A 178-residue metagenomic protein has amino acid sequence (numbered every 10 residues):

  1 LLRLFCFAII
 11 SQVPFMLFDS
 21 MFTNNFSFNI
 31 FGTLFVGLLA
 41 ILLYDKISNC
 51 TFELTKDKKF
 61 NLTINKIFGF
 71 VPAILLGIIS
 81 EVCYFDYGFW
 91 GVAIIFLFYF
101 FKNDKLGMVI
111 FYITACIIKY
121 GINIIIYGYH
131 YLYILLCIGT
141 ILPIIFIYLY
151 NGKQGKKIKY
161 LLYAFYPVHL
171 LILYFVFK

Functional and structural regions predicted by a protein language model:
L1-K178: Alpha-helical transmembrane segments and their immediate juxtamembrane cytosolic regions
